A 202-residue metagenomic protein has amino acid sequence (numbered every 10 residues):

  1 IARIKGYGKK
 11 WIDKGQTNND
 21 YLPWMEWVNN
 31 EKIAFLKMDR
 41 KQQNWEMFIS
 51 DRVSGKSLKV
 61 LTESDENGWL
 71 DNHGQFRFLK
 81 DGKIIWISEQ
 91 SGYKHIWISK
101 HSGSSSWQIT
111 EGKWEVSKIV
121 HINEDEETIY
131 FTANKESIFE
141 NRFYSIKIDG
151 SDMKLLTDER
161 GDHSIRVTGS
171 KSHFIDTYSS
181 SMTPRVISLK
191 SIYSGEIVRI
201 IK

Functional and structural regions predicted by a protein language model:
I1-K14, Y21-E26, E31-D39, Q43-I49 (+5 more regions): Non-catalytic accessory segments flanking enzyme active sites
N30-E31, D81-K83, D125-E127, S172: Short coil/turn segments that connect the beta-strands within blades of beta-propeller domains
L36, L79-I87: Flexible, glycine/threonine-enriched loop-and-boundary segments that flank and lead into catalytic domains of large
F76-D81, N123-A133: Repeat-blade elements of multi-bladed beta-propeller folds
G103, G150-S151: Asp-box/BNR beta-propeller loop motif
